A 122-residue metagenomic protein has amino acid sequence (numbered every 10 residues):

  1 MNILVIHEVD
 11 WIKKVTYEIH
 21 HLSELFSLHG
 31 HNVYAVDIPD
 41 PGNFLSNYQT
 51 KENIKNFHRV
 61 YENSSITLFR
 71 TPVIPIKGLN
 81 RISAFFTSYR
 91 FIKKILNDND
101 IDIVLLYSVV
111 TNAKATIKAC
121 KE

Functional and structural regions predicted by a protein language model:
M1-K55: N-terminal subdomain of nucleotide-sugar transferases
L4-V5, I92-N112: Short N-terminal targeting/anchoring amphipathic segment
V9-K13, K77, I101, E122: A short, histidine- and acid-enriched strand-loop-helix "catalytic/donor-clamping" loop that lines the nucleotide-sugar
V9-W11, D40-P41, I74-P75, V109-N112: Short, solvent-exposed loop/turn segments at secondary-structure junctions
T16, H20, A84-F85, I103-E122: An aromatic- and histidine-rich active-site surface loop
F26, L96, A119-C120: A generic structural signal for well-ordered alpha-helical segments
Y48-R59, R81-F91: Glycine-rich, highly charged phosphate/nucleotide-binding loops
S64-R90: A short, charged, and often flexible helix/loop element on the N-terminal side of the glycosyltransferase catalytic
